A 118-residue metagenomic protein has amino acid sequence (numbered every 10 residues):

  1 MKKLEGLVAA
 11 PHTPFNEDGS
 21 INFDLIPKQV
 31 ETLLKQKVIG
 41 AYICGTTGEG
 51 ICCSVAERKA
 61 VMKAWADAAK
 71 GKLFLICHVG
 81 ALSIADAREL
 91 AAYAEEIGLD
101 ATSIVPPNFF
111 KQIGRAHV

Functional and structural regions predicted by a protein language model:
K2-E5, A9-H117: Active-site beta->alpha loop and helix N-cap motifs at the rims of alpha/beta catalytic domains
